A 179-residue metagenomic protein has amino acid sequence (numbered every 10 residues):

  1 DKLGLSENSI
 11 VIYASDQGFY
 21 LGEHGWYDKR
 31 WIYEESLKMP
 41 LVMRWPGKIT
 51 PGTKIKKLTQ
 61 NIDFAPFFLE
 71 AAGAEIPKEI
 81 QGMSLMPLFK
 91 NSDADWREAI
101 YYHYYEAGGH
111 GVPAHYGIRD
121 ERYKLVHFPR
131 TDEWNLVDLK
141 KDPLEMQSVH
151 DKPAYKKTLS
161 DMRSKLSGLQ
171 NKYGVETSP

Functional and structural regions predicted by a protein language model:
D1-T53, Q60, G109: Histidine-centered active-site microenvironments of extracellular/periplasmic hydrolases and transferases
K2-L5, N91, D151, N171: Secondary-structure boundary motif
Q17-E23, I62-A65, E70-L139, L144 (+2 more regions): C-terminal cap/loop subdomain of S1 sulfatases and analogous C-terminal strand-loop tails that border
W31-L37, K57-Q60, P77, Q81 (+2 more regions): Short acidic-hydrophobic sequence patches enriched in Asp/Glu that either
I49-T59, A71-I76, M146-Y155: Active-site rim elements
